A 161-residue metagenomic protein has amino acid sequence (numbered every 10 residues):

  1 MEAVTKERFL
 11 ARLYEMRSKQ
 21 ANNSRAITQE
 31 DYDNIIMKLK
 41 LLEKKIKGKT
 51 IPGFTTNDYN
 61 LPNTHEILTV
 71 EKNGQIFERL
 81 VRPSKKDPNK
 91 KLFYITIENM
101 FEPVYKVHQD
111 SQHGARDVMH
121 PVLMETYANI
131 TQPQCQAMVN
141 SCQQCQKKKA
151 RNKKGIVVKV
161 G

Functional and structural regions predicted by a protein language model:
M1-G161: RNase H-like DDE catalytic core and adjacent DNA/metal-binding regions of integrase/transposase superfamily proteins
